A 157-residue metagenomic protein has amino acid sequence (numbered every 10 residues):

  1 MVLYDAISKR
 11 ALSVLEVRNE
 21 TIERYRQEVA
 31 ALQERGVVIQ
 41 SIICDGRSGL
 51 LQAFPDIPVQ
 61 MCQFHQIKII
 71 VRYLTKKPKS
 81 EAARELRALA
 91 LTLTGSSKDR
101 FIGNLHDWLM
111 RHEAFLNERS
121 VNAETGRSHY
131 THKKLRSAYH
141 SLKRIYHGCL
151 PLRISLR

Functional and structural regions predicted by a protein language model:
M1-S41, S48, Q52, D56 (+1 more regions): RNase H-like nuclease fold core
R10-L15, A88-T94: Short acidic, glycine/Ser/Thr-rich loop/turn "cap" segments at secondary-structure junctions
R18-E20, I70-Y73, S155: Surface-exposed loop/turn and secondary-structure junction residues enriched for glycine/proline
T21, C62, S97-K98: Helix N-terminus capping/helix-initiation residues
E34-S48, L91-R157: Acidic/histidine-rich catalytic cores and adjacent linkers of DNA breakage/strand-transfer/modification proteins
S41-A90: Conserved beta-strand -> loop -> alpha-helix junction used to position metal-binding or nucleic-acid-contacting
